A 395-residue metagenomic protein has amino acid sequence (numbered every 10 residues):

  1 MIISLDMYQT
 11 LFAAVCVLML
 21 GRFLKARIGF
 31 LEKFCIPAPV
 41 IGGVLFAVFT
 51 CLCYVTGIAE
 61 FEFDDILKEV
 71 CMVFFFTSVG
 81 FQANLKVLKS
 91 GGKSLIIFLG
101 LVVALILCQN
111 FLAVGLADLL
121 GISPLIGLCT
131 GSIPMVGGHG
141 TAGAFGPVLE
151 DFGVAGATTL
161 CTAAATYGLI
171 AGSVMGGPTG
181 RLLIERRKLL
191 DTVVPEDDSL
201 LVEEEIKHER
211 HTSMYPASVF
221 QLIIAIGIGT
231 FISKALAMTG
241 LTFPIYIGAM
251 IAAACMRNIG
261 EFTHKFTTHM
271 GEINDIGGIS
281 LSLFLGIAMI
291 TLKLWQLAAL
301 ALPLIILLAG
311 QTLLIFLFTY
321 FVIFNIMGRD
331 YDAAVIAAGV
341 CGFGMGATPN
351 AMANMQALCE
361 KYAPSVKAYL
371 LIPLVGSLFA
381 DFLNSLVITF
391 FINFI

Functional and structural regions predicted by a protein language model:
I2-C16, E62-F75, L125-S132, G240-A252 (+3 more regions): Structural signature of hydrophobic alpha-helical transmembrane segments
V17, V44-C51, D64-G92, I251-G260 (+1 more regions): Hydrophobic transmembrane alpha-helices of secondary-active transporters and Na+-translocating membrane complexes
V17-L18, L169-G177, R181-F262: Membrane-embedded hairpin module used as a gating/binding unit in multi-pass transport and secretion proteins
L20-E32, S78-S90, T179, C255-M270 (+1 more regions): C-terminal ends of transmembrane helices
L24-V40, G57, F61, T230-I251 (+2 more regions): Flexible hinge motifs at transmembrane-helix junctions and intramembrane kinks/re-entrant loops in multi-pass membrane
N84-V114, V219-L222, D275, I290-Y320: Entry/N-cap segments of selected transmembrane alpha helices and their immediately preceding amphipathic helices
G115-I122, A165-V202, L313, F321-Y331 (+1 more regions): Juxtamembrane and boundary regions of transmembrane helices in multi-pass small-molecule transporters and channels
L116-G156, Y167, T179, V194-P195 (+1 more regions): Alpha-helical membrane segments and immediately flanking helix-loop junctions that form or couple to the substrate/ion
